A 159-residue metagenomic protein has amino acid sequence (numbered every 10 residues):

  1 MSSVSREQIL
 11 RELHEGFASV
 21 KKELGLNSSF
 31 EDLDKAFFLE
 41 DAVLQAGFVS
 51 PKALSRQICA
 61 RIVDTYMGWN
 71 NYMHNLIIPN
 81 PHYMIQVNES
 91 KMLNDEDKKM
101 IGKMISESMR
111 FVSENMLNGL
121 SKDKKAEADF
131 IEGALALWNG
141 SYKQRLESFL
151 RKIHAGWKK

Functional and structural regions predicted by a protein language model:
S2-A36: Charge-rich, low-complexity N-terminal segments
K22-K159: Long, low-complexity or tandemly repetitive, helically biased scaffold regions used for multimeric assembly/adhesion
